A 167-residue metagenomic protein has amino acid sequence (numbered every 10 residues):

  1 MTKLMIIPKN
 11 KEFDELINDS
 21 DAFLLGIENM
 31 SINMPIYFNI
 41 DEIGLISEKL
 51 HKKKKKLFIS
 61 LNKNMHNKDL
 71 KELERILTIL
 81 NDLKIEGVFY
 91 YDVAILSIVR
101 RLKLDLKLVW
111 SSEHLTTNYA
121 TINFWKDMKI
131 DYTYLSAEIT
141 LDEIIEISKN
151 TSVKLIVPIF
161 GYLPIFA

Functional and structural regions predicted by a protein language model:
M1-A167: Non-catalytic helical/linker scaffolds that mediate oligomerization, partner binding, and domain coupling around large
